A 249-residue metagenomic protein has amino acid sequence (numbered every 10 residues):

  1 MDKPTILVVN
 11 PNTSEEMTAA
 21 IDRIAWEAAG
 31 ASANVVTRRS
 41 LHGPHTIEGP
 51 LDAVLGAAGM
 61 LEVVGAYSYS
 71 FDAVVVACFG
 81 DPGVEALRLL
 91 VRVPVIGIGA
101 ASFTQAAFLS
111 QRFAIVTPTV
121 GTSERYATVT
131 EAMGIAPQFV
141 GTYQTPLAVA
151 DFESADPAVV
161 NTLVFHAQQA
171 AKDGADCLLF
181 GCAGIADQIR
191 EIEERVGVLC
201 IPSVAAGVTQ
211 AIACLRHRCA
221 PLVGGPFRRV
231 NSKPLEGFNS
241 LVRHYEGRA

Functional and structural regions predicted by a protein language model:
P4-A28: N-terminal beta1-alpha1 ligand-phosphate binding loop
V8, F71-C78, G174-A183: Periplasmic-binding protein-like
E16, A107-T145, A158, A213-A249: Short, glycine-/small-residue-rich phosphate/pyrophosphate-handling segment
I24, G30, V36-G43, P50-D52 (+3 more regions): C-terminal alpha-helical cap/extension of soluble enzyme domains
T37-L61, A150-A155: N-terminal beta-loop-helix "entrance" segment that forms/cooperates in small-molecule cofactor or anionic ligand
V54-S70, V160-G174: Short, well-structured alpha-helical segments in soluble
A57-Q111, I115: Glycine/small-residue-rich loop that forms an oxyanion/phosphate-binding "nest" at active or ligand-binding sites
A127-A183, Q188: Active-site rim beta-loop-alpha module in soluble metabolic enzymes
